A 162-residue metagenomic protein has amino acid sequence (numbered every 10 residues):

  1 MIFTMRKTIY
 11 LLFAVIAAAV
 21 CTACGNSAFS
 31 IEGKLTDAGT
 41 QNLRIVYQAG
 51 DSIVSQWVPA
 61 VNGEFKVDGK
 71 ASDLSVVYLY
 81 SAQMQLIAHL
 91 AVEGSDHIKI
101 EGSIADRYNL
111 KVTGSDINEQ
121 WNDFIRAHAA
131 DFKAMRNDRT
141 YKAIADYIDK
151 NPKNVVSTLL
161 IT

Functional and structural regions predicted by a protein language model:
I2-L12: Bacterial N-terminal signal peptides that target proteins for export
A14-A17: Residue-level signal for mature regions of secreted extracellular proteins and peptides
A19-A23: C-terminal motif of bacterial Sec signal peptides marking the signal peptidase cleavage site
C24-K150: A non-transmembrane, solvent-exposed segment enriched in polar/low-complexity residues
N122, K153-T162: Amphipathic alpha-helical repeat scaffolds of TPR domains
